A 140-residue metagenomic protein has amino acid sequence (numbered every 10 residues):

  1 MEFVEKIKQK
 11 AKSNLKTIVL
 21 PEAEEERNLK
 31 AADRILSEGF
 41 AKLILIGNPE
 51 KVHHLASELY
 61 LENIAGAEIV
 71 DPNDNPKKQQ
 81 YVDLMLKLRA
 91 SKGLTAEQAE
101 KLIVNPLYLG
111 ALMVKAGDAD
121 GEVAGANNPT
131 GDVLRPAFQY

Functional and structural regions predicted by a protein language model:
M1-G121: Contiguous, glycine/small-aliphatic-enriched amphipathic segments in soluble metabolic enzymes
E25, N127-T130: Short glycine-rich anion-binding loops that position phosphate/pyrophosphate groups of nucleotides and phosphorylated
A124: Short beta-strand and adjacent tight-turn residues that come in two discontinuous sequence segments and form the edges
P129-Y140: A glycine- and small-aliphatic-rich helix-loop capping segment at beta-alpha/alpha-beta transitions that lines
